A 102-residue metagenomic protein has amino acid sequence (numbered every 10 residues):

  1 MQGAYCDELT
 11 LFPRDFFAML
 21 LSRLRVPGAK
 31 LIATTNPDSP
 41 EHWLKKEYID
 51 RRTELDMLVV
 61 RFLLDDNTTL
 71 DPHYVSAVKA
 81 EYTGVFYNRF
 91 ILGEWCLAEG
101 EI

Functional and structural regions predicted by a protein language model:
M1-Q2: Short basic/glycine-enriched coil/helix segment immediately N-terminal to the Walker B
Y5, F17, I49, F90-I91: Broad hydrophobic/π-residue packing in well-ordered secondary structure
D7-L9: Walker B catalytic acidic pair
L11-E81: ASCE P-loop NTPase helicase motor core
N67-I102: ATPase catalytic-site recognition across NTP-hydrolyzing enzymes
